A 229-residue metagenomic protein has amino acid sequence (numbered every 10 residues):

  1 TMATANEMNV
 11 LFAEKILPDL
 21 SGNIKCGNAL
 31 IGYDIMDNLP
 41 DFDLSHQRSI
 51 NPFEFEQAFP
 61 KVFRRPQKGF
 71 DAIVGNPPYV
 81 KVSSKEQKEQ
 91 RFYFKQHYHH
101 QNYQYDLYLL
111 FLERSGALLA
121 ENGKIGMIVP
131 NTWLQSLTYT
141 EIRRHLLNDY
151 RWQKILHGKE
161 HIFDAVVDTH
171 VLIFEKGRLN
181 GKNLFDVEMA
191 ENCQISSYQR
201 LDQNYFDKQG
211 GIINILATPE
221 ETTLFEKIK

Functional and structural regions predicted by a protein language model:
T1-D37, F53-K229: Signature of N6-adenine DNA methyltransferases within the class I
Q47-R48: Non-globular disordered terminal and juxtamembrane segments underlying protein topogenesis/assembly
